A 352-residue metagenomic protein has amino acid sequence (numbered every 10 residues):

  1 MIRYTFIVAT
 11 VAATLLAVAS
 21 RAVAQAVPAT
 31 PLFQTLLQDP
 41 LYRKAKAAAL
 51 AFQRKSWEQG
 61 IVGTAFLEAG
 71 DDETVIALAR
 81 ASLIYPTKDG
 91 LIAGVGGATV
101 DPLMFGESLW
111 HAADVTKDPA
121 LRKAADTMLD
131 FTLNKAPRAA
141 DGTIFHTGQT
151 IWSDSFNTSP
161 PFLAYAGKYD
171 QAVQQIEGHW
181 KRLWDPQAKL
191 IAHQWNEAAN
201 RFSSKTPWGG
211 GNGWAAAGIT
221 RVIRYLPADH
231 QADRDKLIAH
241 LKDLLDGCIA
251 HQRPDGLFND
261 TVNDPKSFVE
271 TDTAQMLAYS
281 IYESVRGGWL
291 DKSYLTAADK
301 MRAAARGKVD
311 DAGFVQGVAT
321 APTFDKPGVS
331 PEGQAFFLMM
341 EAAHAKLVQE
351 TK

Functional and structural regions predicted by a protein language model:
M1-A9: Bacterial N-terminal signal peptides that target proteins for export
Y4, A65-E68, E107, H111 (+6 more regions): Residue-level signal for well-ordered alpha-helical scaffold segments within enzymatic catalytic domains
Y4, E73-T74, P207, G213: Compositionally biased, low-complexity linear motifs
V8-A17: Bacterial N-terminal signal peptides
S20-A24: Sec/Tat signal peptide C-region and signal peptidase I cleavage site
A26-G106, A112-T127, F131, K135 (+2 more regions): CBM-like carbohydrate-recognition segments
I76, Y85-A198, S203-K205, D311: Extended ligand-binding groove/face enriched in aromatic
T150-D154, P160-V262, S267-A278, K292-V318 (+3 more regions): Extended ligand-binding clefts on enzyme/binding-domain cores
